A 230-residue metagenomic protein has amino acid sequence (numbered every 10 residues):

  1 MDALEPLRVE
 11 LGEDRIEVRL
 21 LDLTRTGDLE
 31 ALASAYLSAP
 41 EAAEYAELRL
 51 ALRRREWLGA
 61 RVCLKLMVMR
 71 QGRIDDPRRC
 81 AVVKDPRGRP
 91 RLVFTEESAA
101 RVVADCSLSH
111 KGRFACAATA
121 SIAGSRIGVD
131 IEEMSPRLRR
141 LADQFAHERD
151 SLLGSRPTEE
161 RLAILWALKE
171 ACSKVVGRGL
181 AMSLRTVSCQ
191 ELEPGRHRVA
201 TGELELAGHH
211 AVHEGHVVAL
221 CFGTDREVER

Functional and structural regions predicted by a protein language model:
M1-R230: Core catalytic alpha/beta fold that binds nucleotide/phospho-ligands
